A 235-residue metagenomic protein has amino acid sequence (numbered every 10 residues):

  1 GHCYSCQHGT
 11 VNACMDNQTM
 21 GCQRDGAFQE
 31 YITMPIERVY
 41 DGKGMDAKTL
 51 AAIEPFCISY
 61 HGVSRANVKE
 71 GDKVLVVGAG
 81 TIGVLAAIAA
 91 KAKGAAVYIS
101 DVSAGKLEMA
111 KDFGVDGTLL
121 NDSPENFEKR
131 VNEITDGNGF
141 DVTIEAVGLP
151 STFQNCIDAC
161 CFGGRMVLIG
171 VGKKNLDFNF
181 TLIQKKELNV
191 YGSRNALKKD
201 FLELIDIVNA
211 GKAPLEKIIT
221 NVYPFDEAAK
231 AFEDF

Functional and structural regions predicted by a protein language model:
H2-V77: NAD(P)H dinucleotide-binding glycine-rich loop of Rossmann-like/cofactor-binding domains, especially the beta1-alpha1
Y31, A51, A79, I99-S100 (+5 more regions): Glycine- and other small-residue-rich loops at beta-strand/loop junctions that grip anionic moieties
Y40, L75, Y98, R165-V167 (+1 more regions): Structural detector of well-ordered beta-strand residues that form the stable sheet scaffold of enzyme domains
M45-P124: Mid-domain Rossmann-like dinucleotide-binding core that forms the NAD(H)/NADP(H) cofactor-binding site
A66, E108, F113-N189, A229: Glycine-rich cofactor phosphate-binding loops and adjacent beta1-alpha1 units of small-molecule cofactor enzyme domains
V76, G137, V167-K174, K212-I218 (+1 more regions): C-terminal capping/lid region of NAD(P)-dependent oxidoreductase domains
S103, G172, A196: Residues in the short beta-alpha loop(s) of Rossmann-like NAD(P)-binding domains
A104, Q154-D158, K198-F235: C-terminal hydrophobic helical "lid"/dimerization subdomain of Rossmann-like NAD(P)H-dependent oxidoreductases
